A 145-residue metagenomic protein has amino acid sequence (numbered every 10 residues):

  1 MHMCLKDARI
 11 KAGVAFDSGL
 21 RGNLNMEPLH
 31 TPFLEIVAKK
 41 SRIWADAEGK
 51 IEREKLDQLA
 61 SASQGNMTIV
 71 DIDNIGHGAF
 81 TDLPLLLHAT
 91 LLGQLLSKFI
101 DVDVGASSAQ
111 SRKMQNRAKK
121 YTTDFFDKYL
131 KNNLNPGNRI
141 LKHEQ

Functional and structural regions predicted by a protein language model:
M1-H2: Glycine-rich nucleophile elbow surrounding the catalytic serine of serine-hydrolase chemistry
L5-H77: The feature captures the conserved acid-bearing segment of alpha/beta-hydrolase catalytic domains
N74-Q145: Alpha/beta-hydrolase-fold serine-hydrolase catalytic core, especially in secreted/extracellular enzymes
